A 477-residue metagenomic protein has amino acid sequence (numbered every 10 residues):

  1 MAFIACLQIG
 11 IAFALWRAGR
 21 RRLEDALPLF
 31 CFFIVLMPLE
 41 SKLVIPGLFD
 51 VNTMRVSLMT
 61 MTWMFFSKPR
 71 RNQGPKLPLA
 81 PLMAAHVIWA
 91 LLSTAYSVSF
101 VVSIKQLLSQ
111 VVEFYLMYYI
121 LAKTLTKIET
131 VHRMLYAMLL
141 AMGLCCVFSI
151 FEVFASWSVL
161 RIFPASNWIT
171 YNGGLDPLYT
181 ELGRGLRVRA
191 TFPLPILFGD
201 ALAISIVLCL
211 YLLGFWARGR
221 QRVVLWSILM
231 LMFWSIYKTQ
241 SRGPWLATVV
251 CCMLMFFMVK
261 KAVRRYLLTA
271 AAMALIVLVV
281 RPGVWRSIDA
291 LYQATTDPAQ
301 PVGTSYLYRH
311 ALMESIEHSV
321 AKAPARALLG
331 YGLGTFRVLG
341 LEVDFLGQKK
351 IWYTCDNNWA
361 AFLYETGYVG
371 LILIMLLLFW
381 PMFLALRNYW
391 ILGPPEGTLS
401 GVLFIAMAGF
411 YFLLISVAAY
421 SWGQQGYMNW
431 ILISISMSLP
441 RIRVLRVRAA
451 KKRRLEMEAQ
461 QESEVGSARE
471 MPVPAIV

Functional and structural regions predicted by a protein language model:
Q8-G19, S57-P69, S205-W216, V369-L392: Hydrophobic, aromatic-rich transmembrane alpha-helices and their immediate juxtamembrane boundary segments
A12-A14, V87-T94, H132-M258, L386 (+1 more regions): Alpha-helical transmembrane segments of multi-pass inner-membrane proteins
R21-I45, V51-L116, F410: N-terminal hydrophobic segments of proteins, predominantly signal-anchor/transmembrane helices of inner/organellar
M37-I45, D176-T191, H310-M313, G347-A360: Juxtamembrane membrane-water interface segments that cap and precede transmembrane helices
T60-T62, C252, A270, G401-E462 (+2 more regions): Transmembrane alpha-helices of multi-pass inner-membrane enzymes
V147-W157, I236-T239, F256-P301, S319-A325 (+2 more regions): A membrane-periplasm/extracellular boundary helix in multi-pass inner-membrane enzymes that assemble envelope glycans
Q221-R222, E365-Y411: Hydrophobic transmembrane alpha-helices and their immediate junctions
R286-D289, T296-T366, A385-I391: Long extracytoplasmic/lumenal interhelical loops at the membrane interface of multi-pass membrane proteins
